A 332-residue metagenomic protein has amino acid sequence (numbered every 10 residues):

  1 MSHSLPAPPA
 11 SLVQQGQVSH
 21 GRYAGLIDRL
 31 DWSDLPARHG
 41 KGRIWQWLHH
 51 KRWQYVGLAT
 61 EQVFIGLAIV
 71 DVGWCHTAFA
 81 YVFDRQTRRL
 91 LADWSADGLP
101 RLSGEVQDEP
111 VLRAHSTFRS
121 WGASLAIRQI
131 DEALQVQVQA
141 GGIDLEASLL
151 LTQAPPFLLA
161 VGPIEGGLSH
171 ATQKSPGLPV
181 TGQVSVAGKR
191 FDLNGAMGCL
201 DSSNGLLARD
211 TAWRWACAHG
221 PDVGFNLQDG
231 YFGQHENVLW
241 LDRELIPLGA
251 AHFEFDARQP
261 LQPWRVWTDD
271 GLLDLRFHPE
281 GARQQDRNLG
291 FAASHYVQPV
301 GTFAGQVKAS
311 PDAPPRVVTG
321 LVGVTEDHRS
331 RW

Functional and structural regions predicted by a protein language model:
M1-W332: Structured soluble/peripheral alpha/beta segments that form catalytic or ligand/cofactor-binding pockets
